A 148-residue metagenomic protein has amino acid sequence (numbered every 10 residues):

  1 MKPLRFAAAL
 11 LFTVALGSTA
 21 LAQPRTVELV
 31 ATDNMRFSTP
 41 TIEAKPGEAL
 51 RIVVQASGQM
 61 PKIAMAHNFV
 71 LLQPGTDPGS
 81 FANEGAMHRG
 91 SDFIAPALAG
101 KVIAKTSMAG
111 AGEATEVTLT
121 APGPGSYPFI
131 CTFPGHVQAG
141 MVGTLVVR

Functional and structural regions predicted by a protein language model:
M1-R5: Positively charged n-region of N-terminal signal peptides that target proteins for export
A7-G17: Bacterial N-terminal signal peptides
S18-A22: Sec/Tat signal peptide C-region and signal peptidase I cleavage site
P24-L50: N-terminal edge beta-strand
E28, N68-L72: Beta-strand signatures of extracellular beta-sandwich domains
V54-Q59: Short amphipathic, basic-aromatic surface patches that mediate peripheral association with negatively charged
G75-G123: Extracytoplasmic beta-sandwich strand-turn segments characteristic of Greek-key/jelly-roll folds
A104-R148: Extracellular/periplasmic metallocenter environments
